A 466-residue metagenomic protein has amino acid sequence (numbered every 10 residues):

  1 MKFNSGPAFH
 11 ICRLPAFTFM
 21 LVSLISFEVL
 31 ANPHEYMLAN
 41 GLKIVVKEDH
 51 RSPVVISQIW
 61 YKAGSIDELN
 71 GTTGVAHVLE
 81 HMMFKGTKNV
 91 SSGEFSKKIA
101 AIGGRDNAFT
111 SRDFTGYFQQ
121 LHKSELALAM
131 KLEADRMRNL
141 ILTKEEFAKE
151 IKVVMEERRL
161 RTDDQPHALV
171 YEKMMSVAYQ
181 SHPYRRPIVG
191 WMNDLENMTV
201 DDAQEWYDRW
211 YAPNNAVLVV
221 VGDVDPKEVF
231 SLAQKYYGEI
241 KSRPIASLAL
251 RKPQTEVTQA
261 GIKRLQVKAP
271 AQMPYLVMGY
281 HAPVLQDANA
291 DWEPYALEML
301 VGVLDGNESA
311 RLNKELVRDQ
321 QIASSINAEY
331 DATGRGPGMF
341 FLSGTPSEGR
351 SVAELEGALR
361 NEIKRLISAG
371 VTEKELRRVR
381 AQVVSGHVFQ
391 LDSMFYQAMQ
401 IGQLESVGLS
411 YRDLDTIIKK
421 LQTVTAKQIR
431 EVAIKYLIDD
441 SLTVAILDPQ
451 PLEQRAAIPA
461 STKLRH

Functional and structural regions predicted by a protein language model:
K2-F17: Bacterial N-terminal signal peptides that target proteins for export
R13-E28: Bacterial N-terminal signal peptides
F27-S65, S91-E125, R161-N215, E239-D287 (+6 more regions): Non-catalytic beta-strand/loop surface segments
A63-V75: Short active-site loop at a secondary-structure junction that contains or immediately precedes the catalytic residue(s)
N70, A127-M130, S231, A288-E293 (+1 more regions): Solvent-exposed, non-transmembrane alpha-helical starts
T73-T87: Active-site SXXK
A134-K144, Y236-P244, R360-V371: A common structural junction motif
